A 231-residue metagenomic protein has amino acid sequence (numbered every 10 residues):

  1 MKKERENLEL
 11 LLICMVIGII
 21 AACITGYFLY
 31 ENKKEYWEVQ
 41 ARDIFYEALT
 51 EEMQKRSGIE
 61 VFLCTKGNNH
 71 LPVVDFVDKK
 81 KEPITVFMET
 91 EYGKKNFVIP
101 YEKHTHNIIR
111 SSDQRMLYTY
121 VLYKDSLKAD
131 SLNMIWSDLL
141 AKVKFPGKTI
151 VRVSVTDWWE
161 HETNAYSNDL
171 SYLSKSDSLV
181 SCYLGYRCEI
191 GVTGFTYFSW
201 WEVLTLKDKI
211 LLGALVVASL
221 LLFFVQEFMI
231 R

Functional and structural regions predicted by a protein language model:
M1-K2, T25: Membrane-anchoring signal-anchor transmembrane alpha-helices and their immediate flanking context
K2-L10, E202-R231: Juxtamembrane interface at the cytosolic side of transmembrane helices
N7-G26: Extreme N-terminal signal-anchor transmembrane helix of membrane signaling/transducer proteins, especially in bacteria
I20-E38: N-terminal membrane-insertion alpha helix
E35-T196: The feature marks either
G185-C188, W201, T205: A hydrophobic membrane-anchoring alpha-helix module
